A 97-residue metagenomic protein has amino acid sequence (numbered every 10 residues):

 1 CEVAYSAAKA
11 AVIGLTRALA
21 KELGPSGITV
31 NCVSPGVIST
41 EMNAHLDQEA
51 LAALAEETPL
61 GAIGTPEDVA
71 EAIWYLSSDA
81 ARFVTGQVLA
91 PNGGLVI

Functional and structural regions predicted by a protein language model:
C1-A4, G27: Conserved catalytic loop/helix region of short-chain dehydrogenase/reductase
A8, T16: Active-site helix of classical SDR
I13, V30-H45: Short, flexible catalytic-loop segment of classical short-chain dehydrogenase/reductase
K21-P25, R82: Alpha-helical segment proximal to the catalytic Tyr-Lys
P25, P35, S78: Short, conserved catalytic or interaction motifs in soluble domains
S26, N31, Q87: Rossmann-like NAD(H)/NADP(H) cofactor-binding core
C32, A55-A80, V84, P91-G93: C-terminal helical subdomain
A44-T58: A short C-terminal helix-loop "cap" of Rossmann-like NAD(P)-dependent dehydrogenase/epimerase domains
